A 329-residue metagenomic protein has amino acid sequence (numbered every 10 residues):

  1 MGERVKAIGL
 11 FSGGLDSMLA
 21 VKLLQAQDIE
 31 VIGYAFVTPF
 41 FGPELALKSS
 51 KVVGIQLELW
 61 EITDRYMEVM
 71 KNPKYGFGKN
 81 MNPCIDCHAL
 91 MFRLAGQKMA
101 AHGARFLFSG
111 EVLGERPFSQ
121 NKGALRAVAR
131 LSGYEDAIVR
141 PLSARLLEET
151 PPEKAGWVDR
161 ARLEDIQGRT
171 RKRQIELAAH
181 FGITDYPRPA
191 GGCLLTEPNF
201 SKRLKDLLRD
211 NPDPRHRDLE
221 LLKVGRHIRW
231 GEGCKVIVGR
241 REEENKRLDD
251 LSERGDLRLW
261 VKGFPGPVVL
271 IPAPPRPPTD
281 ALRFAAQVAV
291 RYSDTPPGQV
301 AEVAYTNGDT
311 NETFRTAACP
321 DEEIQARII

Functional and structural regions predicted by a protein language model:
M1-H180: ATP-dependent adenylation/nucleotidyltransferase module used to activate substrates
L131, A137-I329: AMP-forming adenylation/ATP pyrophosphatase catalytic core
